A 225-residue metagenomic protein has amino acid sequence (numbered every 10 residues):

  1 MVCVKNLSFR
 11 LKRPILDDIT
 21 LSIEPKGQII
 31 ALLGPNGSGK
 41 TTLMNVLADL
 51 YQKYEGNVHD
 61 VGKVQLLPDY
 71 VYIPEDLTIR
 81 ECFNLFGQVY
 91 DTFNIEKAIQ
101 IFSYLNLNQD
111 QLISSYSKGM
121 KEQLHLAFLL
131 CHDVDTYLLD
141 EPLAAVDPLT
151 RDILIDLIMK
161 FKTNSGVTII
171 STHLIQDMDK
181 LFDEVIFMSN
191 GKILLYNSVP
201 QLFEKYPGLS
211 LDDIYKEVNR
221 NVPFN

Functional and structural regions predicted by a protein language model:
V4-L7, P14-P25, G56: Conserved beta-strand
L33-P35: The feature captures the beta-strand-to-loop junction immediately N-terminal to the Walker
A48: Helix-to-loop junction immediately C-terminal to a conserved catalytic motif
D69-H125, H132: ABC-family P-loop ATPase nucleotide-binding domains
Y137-E141, V146: Catalytic Walker B motif of ABC-type/P-loop ATPase nucleotide-binding domains
P148-T150: Helix N-cap at the start of a conserved alpha-helix in ABC-type nucleotide-binding domains
G166-L174: Conserved H-loop
